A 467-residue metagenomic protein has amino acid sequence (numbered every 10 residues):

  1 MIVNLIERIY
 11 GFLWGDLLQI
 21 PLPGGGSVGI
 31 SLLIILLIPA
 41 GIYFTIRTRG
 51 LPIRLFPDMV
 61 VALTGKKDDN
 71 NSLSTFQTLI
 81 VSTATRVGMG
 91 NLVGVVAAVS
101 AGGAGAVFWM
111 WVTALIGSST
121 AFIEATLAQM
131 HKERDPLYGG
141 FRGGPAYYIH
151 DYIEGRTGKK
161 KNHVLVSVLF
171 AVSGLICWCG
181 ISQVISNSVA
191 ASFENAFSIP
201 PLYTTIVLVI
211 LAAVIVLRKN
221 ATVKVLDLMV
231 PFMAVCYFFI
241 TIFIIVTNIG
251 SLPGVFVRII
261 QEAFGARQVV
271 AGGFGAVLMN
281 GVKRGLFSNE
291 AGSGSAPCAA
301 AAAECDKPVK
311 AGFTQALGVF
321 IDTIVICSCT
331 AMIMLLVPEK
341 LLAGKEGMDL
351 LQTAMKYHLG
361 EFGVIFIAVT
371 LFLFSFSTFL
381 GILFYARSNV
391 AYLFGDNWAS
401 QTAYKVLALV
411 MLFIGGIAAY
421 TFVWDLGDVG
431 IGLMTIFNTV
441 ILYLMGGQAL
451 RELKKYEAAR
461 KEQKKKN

Functional and structural regions predicted by a protein language model:
M1-M89, V99-A106, G117, Y443-N467: N-terminal alpha-helical transmembrane segments of multi-pass membrane transport and channel/translocase proteins
L36, R47, L51-V60, V166 (+7 more regions): Membrane-interface loop-to-helix entry segments
A40-T45, I116-F141, H150-N187, A191-I215 (+2 more regions): Helix-loop-helix module between adjacent transmembrane segments
R47-P52, N91-V95, W178-A190, A213-V225 (+4 more regions): Transmembrane helix-loop junctions in multi-pass membrane proteins
G50-T75, A97, G103-A104, S119-K161 (+3 more regions): Flexible loop linkers connecting adjacent transmembrane helices in multi-pass alpha-helical membrane transporters
D69-A101, L127-M130, L137-I153, L169-V172 (+1 more regions): Alpha-helical membrane segments and immediately flanking helix-loop junctions that form or couple to the substrate/ion
I116-E124, T204-K219, V230-G250, K283-L286 (+2 more regions): Selective recognition of specific alpha-helical transmembrane segments in multi-pass small-molecule
E124-P136, I242-R258, G272, A302-C305 (+1 more regions): Extracellular/periplasmic helix-exit of transmembrane alpha-helices
